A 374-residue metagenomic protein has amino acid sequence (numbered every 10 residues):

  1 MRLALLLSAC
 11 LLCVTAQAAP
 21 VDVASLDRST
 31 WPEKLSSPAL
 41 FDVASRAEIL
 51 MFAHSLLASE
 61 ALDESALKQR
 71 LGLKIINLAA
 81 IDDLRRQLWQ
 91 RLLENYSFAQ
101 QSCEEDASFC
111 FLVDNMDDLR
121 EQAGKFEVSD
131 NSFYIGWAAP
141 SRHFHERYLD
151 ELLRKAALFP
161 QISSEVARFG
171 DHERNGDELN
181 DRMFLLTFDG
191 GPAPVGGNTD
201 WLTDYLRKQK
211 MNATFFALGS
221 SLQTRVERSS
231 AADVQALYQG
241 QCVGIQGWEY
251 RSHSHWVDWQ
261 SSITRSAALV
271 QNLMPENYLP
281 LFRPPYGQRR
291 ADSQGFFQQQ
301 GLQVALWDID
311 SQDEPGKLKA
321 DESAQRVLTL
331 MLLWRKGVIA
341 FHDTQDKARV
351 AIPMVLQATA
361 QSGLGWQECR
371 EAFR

Functional and structural regions predicted by a protein language model:
R2-L185, G197, D204-A213, R335-R374: Terminal accessory/targeting
P20-L50, A291, F296-W334: Active-site-adjacent pocket scaffolds in enzyme catalytic domains
M116, R120-E121, V128-G136, F144 (+5 more regions): Metal-dependent polysaccharide deacetylase catalytic core of the NodB/CE4 family, i.e., the active-site-bearing domain
D171-E173, S229-S230, A324-V327: A generic local structural motif
G176-E178, A236-L237, M331: Short glycine/proline-enriched loop/turn "hinge" motifs that connect secondary-structure elements and lie
T199, W259, I263, S323 (+2 more regions): Aromatic/hydrophobic pocket-lining residues that form the small-molecule binding cavity in soluble enzyme cores
A267-L269, T329-L330, L364, A372-R374: Short, intrinsically disordered/low-complexity patches at protein termini and at juxtamembrane boundaries
